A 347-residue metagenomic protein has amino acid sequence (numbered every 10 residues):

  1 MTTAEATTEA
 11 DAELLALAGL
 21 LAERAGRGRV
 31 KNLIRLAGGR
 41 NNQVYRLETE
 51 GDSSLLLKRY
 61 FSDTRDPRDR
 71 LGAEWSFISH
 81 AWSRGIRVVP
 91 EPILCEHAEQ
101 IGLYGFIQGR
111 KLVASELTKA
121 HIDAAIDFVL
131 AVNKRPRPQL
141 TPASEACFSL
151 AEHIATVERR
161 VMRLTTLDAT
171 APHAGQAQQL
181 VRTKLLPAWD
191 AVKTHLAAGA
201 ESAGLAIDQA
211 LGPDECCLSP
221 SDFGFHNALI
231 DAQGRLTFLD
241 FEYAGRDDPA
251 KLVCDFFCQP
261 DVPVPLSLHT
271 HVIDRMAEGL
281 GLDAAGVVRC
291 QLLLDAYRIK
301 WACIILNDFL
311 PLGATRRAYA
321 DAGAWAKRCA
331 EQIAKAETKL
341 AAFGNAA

Functional and structural regions predicted by a protein language model:
M1-Q100, A197-C217, D231-R235, A347: Conserved NTP-binding catalytic cores of kinases and kinase-like/nucleotidyltransferase enzymes across multiple kinase
T2-E5, C303-A347: ATP/Mg2+ or Mg2+-diphosphate-binding catalytic cores that bind nucleotide phosphates or diphosphates via glycine-rich
A10-G28, R137-S221, G286, N345: An alpha-helical support segment within catalytic cores of ATP-dependent transferases
I34-P172: ATP-binding pocket architecture of kinase catalytic cores
L71, L292-D295: Start-of-helix signal in alpha-solenoid helical-repeat scaffolds, especially tetratricopeptide repeats
A198-A203, G234, F238, T270-R289: Short amphipathic alpha-helical segments and their helix-coil junctions
H226-F256: Catalytic activation segment of kinase domains across protein kinase-like and atypical kinase folds
P249-L282, D295-T315: Active-site activation/catalytic loop segments of kinase-like enzymes and analogous catalytic loops in related
